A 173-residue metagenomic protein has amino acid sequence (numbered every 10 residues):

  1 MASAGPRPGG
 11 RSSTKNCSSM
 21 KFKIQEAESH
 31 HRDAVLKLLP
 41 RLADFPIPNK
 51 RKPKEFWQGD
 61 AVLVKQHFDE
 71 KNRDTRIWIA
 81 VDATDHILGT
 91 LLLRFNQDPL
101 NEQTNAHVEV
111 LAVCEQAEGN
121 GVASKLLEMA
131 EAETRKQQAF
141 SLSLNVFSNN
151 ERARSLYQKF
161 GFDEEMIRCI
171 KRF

Functional and structural regions predicted by a protein language model:
A2, S12-D33: Conserved N-terminal entry element of GNAT/NAT acetyltransferase domains
A43-Q66: Conserved GNAT-fold acetyl-CoA-binding loop/helix
K65-I79, H107: A short helix-loop-beta-strand connector motif used in the catalytic cores of GNAT acetyltransferases and, in some
I79, H86-F95, H107, A112: Conserved beta-strand in the GNAT
E102-E115, I167: Conserved acetyl-CoA binding element of GNAT-fold acetyltransferases
V110-V113, G119-A132, K136, S155 (+1 more regions): Conserved acetyl-CoA-binding loop-helix of GNAT-fold acetyltransferases
E115, S143-A153, I170-F173: Conserved beta-strand-loop-alpha-helix junction that forms the acyl-donor binding cleft
T134-N145: Conserved GNAT acetyl-CoA-binding A-motif
